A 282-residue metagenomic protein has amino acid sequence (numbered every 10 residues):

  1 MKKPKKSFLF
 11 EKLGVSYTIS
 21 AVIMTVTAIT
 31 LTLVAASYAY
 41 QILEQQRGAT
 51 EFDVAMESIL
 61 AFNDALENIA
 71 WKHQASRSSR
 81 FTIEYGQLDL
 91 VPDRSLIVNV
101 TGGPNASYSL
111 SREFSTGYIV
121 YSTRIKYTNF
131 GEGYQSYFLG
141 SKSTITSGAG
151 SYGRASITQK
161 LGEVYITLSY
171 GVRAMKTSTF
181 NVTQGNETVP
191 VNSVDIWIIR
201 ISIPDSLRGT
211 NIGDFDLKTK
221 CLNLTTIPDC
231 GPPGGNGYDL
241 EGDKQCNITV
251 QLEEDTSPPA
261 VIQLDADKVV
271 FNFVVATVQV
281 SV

Functional and structural regions predicted by a protein language model:
M1-L13: N-terminal leader/signal peptides at the extreme start of proteins
V15-T27: N-terminal signal-anchor/signal peptide hydrophobic helix marking the start of the first transmembrane segment
V26, T30-I59: Aliphatic-rich helix starts adjacent to a transmembrane/signal segment
S58-H73: N-terminal alpha-helical signal peptides/signal-anchor transmembrane segments
W71-D89: Short, glycine/small-hydrophobic-rich surface segments
G86, R94-P104: N-terminal beta-strand/beta-hairpin edge segment
G103-K268, Q279-V282: Intrinsically disordered, low-complexity regions enriched in Pro/Ser/Thr/Gly and acidic residues
